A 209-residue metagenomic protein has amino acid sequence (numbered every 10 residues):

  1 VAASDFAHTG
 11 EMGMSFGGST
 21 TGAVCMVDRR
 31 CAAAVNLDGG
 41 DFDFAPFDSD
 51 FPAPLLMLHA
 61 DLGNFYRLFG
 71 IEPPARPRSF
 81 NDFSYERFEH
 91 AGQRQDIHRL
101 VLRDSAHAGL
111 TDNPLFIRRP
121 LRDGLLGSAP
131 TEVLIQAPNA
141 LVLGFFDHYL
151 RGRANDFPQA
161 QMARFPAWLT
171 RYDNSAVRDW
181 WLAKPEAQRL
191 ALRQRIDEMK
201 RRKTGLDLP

Functional and structural regions predicted by a protein language model:
V1-M14: Gly/Ser-rich "nucleophile elbow"/oxyanion-hole loop immediately N-terminal to the catalytic nucleophile in hydrolases
D5-A7, D50-L55, A60, Q93-I97: Short, proline-enriched alpha-helix->beta-strand connector loops that line the catalytic pocket of alpha/beta-hydrolase
H8-G10, R29-F42, A53-P54: A conserved short beta-strand
M14, V35-D43, A60-N64: Active-site nucleophile loop of the alpha/beta-hydrolase fold
G18-R29: Short glycine-enriched nucleophile-adjacent loop and the immediately C-terminal alpha-helix near the catalytic center
D41-D48, D82-R87: Alpha-helical scaffolding within the catalytic cores of extracellular/periplasmic polymer-degrading hydrolases
H59-L134: Active-site-adjacent alpha-helix of alpha/beta-hydrolase-fold enzymes
L102-P209: Alpha/beta-hydrolase-fold serine-hydrolase catalytic core, especially in secreted/extracellular enzymes
